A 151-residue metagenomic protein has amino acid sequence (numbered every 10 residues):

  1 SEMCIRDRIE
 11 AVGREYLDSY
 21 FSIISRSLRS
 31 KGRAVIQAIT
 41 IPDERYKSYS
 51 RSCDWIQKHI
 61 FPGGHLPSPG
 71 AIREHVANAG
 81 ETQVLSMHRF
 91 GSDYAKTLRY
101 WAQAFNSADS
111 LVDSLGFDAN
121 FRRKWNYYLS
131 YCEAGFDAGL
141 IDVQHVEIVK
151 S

Functional and structural regions predicted by a protein language model:
E2-I5: Short, small-residue-biased leader/transition segments that mark boundaries at the very start of proteins
R8-I9, T40: Active-site-proximal loop/turn and secondary-structure-junction residues that shape catalytic pockets, frequently
A11-V12, Y16: A short His-aromatic
D18-R33: A short glycine-rich, Lys/Arg-flanked "PGG" loop and its adjoining helix->strand segment in the class I
Q37: Alpha/beta-hydrolase-fold catalytic nucleophile elbow
T40-S151: Substrate-binding/catalytic lobe of Class I Rossmann-like enzymes that use SAM or dcSAM, i.e., the mid-to-C-terminal
